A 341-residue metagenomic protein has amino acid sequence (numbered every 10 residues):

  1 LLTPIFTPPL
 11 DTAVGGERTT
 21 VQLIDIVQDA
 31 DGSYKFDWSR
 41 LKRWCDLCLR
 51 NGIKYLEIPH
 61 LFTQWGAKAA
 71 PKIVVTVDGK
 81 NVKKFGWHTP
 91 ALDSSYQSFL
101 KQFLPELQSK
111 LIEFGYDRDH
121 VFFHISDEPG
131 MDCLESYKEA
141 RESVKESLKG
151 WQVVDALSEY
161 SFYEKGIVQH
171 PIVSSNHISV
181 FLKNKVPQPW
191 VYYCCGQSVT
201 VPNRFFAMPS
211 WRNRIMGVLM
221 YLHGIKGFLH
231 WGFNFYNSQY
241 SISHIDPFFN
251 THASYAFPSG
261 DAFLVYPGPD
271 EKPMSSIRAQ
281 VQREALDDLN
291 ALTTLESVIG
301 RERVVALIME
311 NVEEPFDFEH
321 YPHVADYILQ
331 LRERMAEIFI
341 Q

Functional and structural regions predicted by a protein language model:
L1-S147, A156-K165, N234-Q239, E314: Aromatic-lined carbohydrate-binding surfaces of glycoside hydrolases
L2, Q152-V154, W190: Structural detector of well-ordered beta-strand residues that form the stable sheet scaffold of enzyme domains
Y34-K35, K149-G150, I167-P171, R204-A207: Short, flexible loop segments at the rims of nucleotide/cofactor-binding pockets, characterized by
D37, V153-S158, P202, Y221-G224: Short C-terminal domain-edge/linker segments immediately following a structured domain
R43, L47, R214-H223, D287-L295: Short, hydrophobic/amphipathic alpha-helical patches that form generic packing surfaces within helical domains
K84, H88-Y137, E142-S158, S241-Q341: Catalytic domains of carbohydrate-active enzymes that cleave complex glycans
W151-S158, V168-N176: Short, hydrophobic beta-strand segments that form beta-sheet elements in well-ordered domains
H170-F257: Catalytic-core region of carbohydrate-active enzymes that cleave or remodel glycosidic bonds
